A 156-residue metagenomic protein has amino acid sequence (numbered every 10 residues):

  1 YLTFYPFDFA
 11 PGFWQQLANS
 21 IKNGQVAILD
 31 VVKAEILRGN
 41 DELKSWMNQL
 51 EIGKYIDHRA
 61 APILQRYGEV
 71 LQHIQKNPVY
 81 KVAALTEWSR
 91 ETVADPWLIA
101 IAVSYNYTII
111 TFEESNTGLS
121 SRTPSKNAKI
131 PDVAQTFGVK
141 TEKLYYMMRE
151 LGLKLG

Functional and structural regions predicted by a protein language model:
Y1-Y107, S115-L119, Q135: Active-site-proximal, substrate-binding regions of enzyme catalytic domains and RNA-binding/basic surfaces
L2, S115-G156: Acidic, PIN/NYN-like endoribonuclease modules and their adjacent C-terminal/linker elements
